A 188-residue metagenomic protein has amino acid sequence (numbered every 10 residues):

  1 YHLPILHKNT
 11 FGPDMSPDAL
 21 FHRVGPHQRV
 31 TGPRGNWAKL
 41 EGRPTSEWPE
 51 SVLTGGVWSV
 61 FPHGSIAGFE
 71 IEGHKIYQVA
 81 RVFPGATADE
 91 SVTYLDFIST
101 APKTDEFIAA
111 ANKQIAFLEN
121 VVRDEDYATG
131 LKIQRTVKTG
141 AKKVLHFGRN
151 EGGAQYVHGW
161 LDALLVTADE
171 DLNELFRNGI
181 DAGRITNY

Functional and structural regions predicted by a protein language model:
Y1-Y188: C-terminal catalytic domain of Rieske-type non-heme iron oxygenases
